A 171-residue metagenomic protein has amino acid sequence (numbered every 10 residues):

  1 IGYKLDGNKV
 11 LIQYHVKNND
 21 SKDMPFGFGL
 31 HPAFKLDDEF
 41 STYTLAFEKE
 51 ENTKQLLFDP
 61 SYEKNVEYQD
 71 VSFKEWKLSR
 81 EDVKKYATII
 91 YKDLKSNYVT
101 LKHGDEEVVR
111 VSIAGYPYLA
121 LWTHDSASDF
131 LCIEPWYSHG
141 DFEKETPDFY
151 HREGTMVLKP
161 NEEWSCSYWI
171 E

Functional and structural regions predicted by a protein language model:
I1-F26, L30-P32: Acidic, contiguous internal or C-terminal segments within carbohydrate-active enzymes that form a structured patch used
I1-G2, E153-L158: Beta-strand-rich interaction surfaces with strong enrichment in secreted/lumenal proteins
K4-K9, L36-E39, H124-S128, P160: A short, structured loop/turn motif at beta-sheet edges
K9-L11, S96-Y98, E106-V108, E163-S167: Intrinsic-disorder/low-complexity, polar/charged segments enriched in Ser/Thr/Lys/Arg/Asp/Glu/Gln
Y14, M156-E171: Short Pro-Gly-centered flexible turn/kink motifs
D23-P25, A33-I113: Active-site/ligand-binding surface loops and adjacent short beta/alpha elements that line catalytic pockets across
H103-K144: Glycine-rich active-site loops that engage anionic ligands at enzyme catalytic sites
F142-R152: Short beta-strand and strand-turn-strand segments in soluble, beta-rich domains
